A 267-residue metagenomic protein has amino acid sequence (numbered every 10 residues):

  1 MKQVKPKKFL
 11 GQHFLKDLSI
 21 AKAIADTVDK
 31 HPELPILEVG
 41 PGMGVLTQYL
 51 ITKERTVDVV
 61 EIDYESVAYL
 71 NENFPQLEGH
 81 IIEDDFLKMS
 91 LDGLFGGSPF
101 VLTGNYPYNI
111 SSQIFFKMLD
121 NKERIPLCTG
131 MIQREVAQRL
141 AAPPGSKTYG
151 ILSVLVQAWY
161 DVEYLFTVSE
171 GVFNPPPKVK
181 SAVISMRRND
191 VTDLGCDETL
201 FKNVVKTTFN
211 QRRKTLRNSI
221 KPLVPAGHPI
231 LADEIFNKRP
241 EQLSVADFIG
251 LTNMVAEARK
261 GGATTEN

Functional and structural regions predicted by a protein language model:
M1-T207, A246-N253, E257-N267: Catalytic cores of RNA-modifying enzymes
D190-T192, I220, V224: A short, ordered amphipathic alpha-helix with a cationic face
K206-F209, K221: Alpha-solenoid HEAT/Armadillo repeat architecture
R212: Primarily a LysM-type cell-wall glycan-binding module
S219, A226, T265-N267: Class I Rossmann-like S-adenosyl-L-methionine
P225-A256: RNA substrate-recognition surfaces in RNA-acting enzymes
